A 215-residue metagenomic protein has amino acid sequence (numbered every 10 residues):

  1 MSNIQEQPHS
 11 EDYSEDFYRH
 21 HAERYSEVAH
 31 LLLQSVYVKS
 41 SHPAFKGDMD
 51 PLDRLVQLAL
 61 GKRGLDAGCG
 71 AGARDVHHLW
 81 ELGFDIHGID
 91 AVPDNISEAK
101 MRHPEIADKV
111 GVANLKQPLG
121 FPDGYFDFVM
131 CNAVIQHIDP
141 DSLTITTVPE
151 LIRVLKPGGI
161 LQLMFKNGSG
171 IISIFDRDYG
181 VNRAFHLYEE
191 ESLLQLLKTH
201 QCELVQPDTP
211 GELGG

Functional and structural regions predicted by a protein language model:
S2-A59, G64, G70-A107, V112-P118 (+1 more regions): Class I (Rossmann-like) S-adenosyl-L-methionine-dependent methyltransferase catalytic domain, capturing the SAM-binding
W80, I152-R153: Surface-exposed amphipathic alpha-helices with a cationic face
L119-D123: Short amphipathic alpha-helix with an adjacent loop that forms part of the alpha/beta core around
M130: A conserved beta-strand element that flanks and buttresses the S-adenosyl-L-methionine
A133-H137: Short catalytic micro-motifs in class I SAM-dependent methyltransferases
I138-E150: A short, conserved alpha-helix within the catalytic core of class I
L155-L161: Short glycine-dipeptide loop
